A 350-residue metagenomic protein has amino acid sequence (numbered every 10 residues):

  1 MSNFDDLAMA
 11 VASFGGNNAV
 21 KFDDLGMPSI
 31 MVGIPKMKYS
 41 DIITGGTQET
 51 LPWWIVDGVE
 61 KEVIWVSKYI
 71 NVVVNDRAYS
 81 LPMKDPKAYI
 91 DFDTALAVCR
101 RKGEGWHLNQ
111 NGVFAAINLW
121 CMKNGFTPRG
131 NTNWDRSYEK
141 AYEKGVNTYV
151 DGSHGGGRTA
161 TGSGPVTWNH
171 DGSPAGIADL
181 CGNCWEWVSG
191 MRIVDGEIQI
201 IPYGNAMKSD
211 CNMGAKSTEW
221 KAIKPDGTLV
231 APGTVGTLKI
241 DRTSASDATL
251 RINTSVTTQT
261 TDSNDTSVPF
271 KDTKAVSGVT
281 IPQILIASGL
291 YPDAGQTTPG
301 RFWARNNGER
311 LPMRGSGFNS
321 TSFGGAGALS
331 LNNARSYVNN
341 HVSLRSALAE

Functional and structural regions predicted by a protein language model:
M1-A19: Charged, compositionally biased non-catalytic regions
M1-S2, T148-D151, G156-G157, S163 (+4 more regions): C-terminal, surface-exposed recognition/capping segments
L7-V11, I34, I281: Generic structural signal of hydrophobic/aromatic residues within well-ordered alpha-helices of folded domains
G16-G26, Y138-Y142, T297-N306: Short low-complexity stretches enriched in small and charged residues
K21-G105, D195-T254, R310, S343-R345: Extracellular adhesion/carbohydrate-recognition regions
E49-D179: Short aromatic-cysteine micro-motif
A116, R192-G196: Flexible loop/turn segments at secondary-structure boundaries
M122-P128, R192, I201-Y203: Short secondary-structure boundary/capping segments
